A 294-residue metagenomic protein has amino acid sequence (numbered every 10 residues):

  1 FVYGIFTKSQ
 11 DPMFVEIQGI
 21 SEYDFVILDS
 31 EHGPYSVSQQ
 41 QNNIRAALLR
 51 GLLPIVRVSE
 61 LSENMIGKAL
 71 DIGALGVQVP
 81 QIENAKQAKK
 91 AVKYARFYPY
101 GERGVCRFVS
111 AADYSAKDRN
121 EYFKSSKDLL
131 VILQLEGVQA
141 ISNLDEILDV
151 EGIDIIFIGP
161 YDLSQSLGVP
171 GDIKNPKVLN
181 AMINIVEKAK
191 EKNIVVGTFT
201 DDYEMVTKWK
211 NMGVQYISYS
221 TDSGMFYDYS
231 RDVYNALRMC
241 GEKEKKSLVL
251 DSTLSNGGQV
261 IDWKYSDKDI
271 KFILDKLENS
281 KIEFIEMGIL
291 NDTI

Functional and structural regions predicted by a protein language model:
F1-I5, A116-K127, I183-N184, K190-E191 (+2 more regions): N-terminal amphipathic alpha-helix/helix-capping segment at the start of soluble metabolic enzymes
F1-P12, P54-S59, L129-S142, V195-T200 (+1 more regions): Active-site mouth loops of central-metabolism enzymes
I5, D29, V77, A91 (+5 more regions): Conserved, mostly hydrophobic/aromatic
F14-Q41, P160-P176, E283-I294: Glycine-rich, proline-tolerant flexible connector loops at the mouths of alpha/beta enzymes
V37-D71, K93-G101, F123-S126, K174-G197 (+2 more regions): Alpha-helix-loop-beta-strand connector modules within alpha/beta enzyme cores
N64, A74-E151, Q165: Conserved anion-binding
N64, G101, L237-I294: Catalytic cores and adjacent flexible loops of soluble metabolic enzymes that perform enolate/carbanion chemistry on
G76-Q87, I156-Q165, V214-V233: Glycine-rich phosphate-binding active-site loops on the catalytic face of alpha/beta enzymes
